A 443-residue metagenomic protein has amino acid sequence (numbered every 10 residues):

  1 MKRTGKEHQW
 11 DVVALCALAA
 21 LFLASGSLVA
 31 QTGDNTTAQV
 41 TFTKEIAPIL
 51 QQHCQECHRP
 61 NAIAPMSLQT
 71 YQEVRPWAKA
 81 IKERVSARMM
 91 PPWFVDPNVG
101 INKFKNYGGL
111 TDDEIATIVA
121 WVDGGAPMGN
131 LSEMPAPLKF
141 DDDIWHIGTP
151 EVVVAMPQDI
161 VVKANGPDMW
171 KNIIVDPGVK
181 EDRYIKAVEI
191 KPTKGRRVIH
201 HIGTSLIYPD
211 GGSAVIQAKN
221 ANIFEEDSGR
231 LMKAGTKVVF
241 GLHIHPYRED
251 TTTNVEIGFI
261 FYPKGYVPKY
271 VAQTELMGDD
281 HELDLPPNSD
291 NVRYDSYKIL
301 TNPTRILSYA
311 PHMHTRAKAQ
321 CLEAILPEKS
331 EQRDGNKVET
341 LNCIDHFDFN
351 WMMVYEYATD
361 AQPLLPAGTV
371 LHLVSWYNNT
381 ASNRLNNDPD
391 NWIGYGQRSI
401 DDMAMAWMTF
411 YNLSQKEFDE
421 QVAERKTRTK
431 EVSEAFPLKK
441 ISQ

Functional and structural regions predicted by a protein language model:
M1-K2, P97-N98, I325-S330: Short regulatory "switch" loops immediately downstream of catalytic or recognition motifs within protein catalytic
K2-C16: Bacterial N-terminal signal peptides that target proteins for export
V13-G26: Bacterial N-terminal signal peptides
A17, Q55-H58, L322, I344: Secreted/luminal cysteine- and crosslink-motif detector
S25, A30, V198: Beta-rich carbohydrate-recognition modules and glycan-binding surfaces
L28-G178, R183, T193, G235-G241 (+1 more regions): Aromatic- and Gly/Pro-enriched helix-to-coil junctions and flexible linker segments
D142-E417, T429-Q443: His-enriched metal-coordination microenvironments in redox/metal-binding proteins
